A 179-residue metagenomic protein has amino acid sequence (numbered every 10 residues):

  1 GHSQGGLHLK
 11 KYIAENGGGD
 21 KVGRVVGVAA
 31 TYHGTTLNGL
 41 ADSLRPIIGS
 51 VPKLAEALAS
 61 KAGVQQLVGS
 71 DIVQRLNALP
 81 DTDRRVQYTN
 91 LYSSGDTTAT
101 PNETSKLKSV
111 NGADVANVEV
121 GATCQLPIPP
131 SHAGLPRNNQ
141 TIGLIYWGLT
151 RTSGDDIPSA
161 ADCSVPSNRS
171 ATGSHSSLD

Functional and structural regions predicted by a protein language model:
G1, G17-K21, D81-R85, K108-N111: Extracellular/periplasmic catalytic domains that process cell-envelope and extracellular macromolecules
G1-N77, T98: Serine-dependent carboxylesterase/thioesterase catalytic core of lipase-like alpha/beta-hydrolase/SGNH enzymes
I13, V28, S43, T82 (+2 more regions): A generic structural micro-environment signature that highlights single residues at secondary-structure boundaries
D83-D179: C-terminal catalytic-base region of ester-bond hydrolases, centering on the histidine of the charge-relay
